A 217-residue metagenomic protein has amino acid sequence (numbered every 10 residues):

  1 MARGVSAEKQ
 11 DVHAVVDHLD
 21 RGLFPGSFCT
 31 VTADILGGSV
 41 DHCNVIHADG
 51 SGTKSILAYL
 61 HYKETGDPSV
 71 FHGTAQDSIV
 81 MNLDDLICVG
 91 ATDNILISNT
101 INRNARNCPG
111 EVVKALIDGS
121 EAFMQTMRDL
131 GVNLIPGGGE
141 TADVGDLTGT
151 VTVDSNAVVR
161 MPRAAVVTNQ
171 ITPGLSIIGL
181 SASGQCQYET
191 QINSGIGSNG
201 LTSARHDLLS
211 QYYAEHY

Functional and structural regions predicted by a protein language model:
M1-Y217: Helix-biased detector of long, well-ordered alpha-helical tracts
